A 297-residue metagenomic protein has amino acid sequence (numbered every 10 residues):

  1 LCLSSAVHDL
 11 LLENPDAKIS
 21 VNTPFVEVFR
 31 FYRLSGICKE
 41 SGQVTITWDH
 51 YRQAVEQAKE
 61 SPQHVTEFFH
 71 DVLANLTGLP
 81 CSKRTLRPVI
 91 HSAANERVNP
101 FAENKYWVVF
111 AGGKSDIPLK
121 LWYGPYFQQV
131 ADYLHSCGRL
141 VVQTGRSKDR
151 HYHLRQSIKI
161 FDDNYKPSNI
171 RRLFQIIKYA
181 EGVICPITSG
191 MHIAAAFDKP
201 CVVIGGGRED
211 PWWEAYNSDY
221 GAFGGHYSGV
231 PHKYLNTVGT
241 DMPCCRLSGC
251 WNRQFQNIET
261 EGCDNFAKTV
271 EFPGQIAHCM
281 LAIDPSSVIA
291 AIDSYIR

Functional and structural regions predicted by a protein language model:
L1-F68, R172-Q175, G182, M191 (+2 more regions): Active-site and donor-binding regions of nucleotide-sugar-utilizing enzymes
L1-S5, L121-W212: Donor-binding and catalytic core of enzymes assembling or modifying cell-surface/extracellular glycoconjugates
P24, A111-G113, T144-S147: Short, well-ordered beta-to-alpha junction loops that form the rim of enzyme active sites and present histidine/acidic
P24, A195-I296: Nucleotide-sugar donor-binding patch of glycosyltransferase catalytic domains
F25-C38, H151-K159, E214-Y220: Short, aromatic/basic amphipathic alpha-helical patches
I37-S41, N164-Y165, K233-G239: Short acidic-hydrophobic, aromatic-tinged amphipathic segments that line or gate anion-handling sites
D49, A111-G112, I187: Glycine-rich, N-terminal phosphate-binding loop of Rossmann-like dinucleotide-binding domains
Q53-G124: Mid-sequence helix-capping/hinge segment at a functional interface
